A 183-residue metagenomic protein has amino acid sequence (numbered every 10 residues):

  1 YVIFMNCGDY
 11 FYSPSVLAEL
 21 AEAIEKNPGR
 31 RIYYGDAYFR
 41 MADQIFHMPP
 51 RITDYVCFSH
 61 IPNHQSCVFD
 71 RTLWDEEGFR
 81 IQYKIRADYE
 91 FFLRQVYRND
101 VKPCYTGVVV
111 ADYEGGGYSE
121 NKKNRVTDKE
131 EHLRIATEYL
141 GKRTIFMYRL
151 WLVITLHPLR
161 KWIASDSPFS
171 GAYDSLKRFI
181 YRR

Functional and structural regions predicted by a protein language model:
Y1-N124, K177: Nucleotide-sugar donor-binding/catalytic module of glycosyltransferases that assemble extracellular/cell-envelope
A18-A21, E130-L133, D174: Generic alpha-helical structural signal
P50, P103, K122-T127, L159-F169: Short, charged low-complexity intrinsically disordered segments located at boundaries of structured domains
Y89, L93-R94, L133, E138 (+2 more regions): Solvent-exposed, non-transmembrane amphipathic alpha-helical segments
V108-V109, N121-M147: Catalytic core of nucleotide-sugar-dependent glycosyltransferases
E138-R183: Membrane-proximal basic amphipathic "stem/tether" segments
